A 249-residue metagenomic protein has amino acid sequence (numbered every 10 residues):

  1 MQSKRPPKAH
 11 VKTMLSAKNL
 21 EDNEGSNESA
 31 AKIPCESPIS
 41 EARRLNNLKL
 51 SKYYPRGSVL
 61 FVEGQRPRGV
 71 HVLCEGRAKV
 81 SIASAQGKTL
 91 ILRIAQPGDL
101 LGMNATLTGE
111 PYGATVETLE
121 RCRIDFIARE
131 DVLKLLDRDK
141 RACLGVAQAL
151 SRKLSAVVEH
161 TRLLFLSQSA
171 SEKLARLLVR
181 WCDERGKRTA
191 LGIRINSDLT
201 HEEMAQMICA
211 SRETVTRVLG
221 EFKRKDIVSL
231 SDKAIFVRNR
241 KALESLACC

Functional and structural regions predicted by a protein language model:
Q2-V59, L100, A105-L107: Cyclic nucleotide-binding regulatory module and flanking cytosolic helices
A42, N47, R93-S155, E159: Cyclic-nucleotide recognition modules
A42, Y53, S58-R121: Cyclic nucleotide-binding regulatory domains
K49, P67-R68, I195: Short loop/turn microsegments at loop-to-beta-strand junctions
R56, Q96-P97, A128, L150 (+3 more regions): A secondary-structure boundary/capping signal
V70, I94, F126, D198 (+1 more regions): Short aromatic/basic micro-patch
R141-M207: Polybasic "coupling" helices that flank or enter modular domains
L177, W181-C249: Phosphate-/nucleic-acid-contacting segments
